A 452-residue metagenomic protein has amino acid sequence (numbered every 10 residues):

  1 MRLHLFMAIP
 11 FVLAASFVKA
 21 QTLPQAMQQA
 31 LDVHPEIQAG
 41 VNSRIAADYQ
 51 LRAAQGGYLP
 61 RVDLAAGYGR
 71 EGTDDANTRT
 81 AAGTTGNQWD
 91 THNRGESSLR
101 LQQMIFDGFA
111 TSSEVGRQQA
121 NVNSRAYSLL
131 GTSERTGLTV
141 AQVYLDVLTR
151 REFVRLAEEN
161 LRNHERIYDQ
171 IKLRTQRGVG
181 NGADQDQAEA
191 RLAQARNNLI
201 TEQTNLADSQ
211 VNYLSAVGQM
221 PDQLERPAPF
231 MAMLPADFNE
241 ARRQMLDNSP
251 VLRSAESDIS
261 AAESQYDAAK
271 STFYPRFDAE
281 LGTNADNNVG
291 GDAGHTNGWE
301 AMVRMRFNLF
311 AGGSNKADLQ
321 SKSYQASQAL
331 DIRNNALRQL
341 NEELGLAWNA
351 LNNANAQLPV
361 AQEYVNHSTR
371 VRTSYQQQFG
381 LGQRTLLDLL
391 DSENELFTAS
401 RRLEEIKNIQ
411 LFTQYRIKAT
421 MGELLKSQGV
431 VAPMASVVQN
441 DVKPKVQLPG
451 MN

Functional and structural regions predicted by a protein language model:
F6-A15: Bacterial N-terminal signal peptides
M7, G72, R402-N452: Acidic, low-complexity, intrinsically disordered peripheral segments
S16-A20: Sec/Tat signal peptide C-region and signal peptidase I cleavage site
Q21-A39: Short N-terminal segments immediately surrounding and downstream of signal-peptide cleavage
T22, R61-T132, R253-L337, E343 (+1 more regions): Small/polar-residue-enriched beta-strand and adjacent coil segments characteristic of outer-membrane beta-barrel
M27-L31, Q219-G282, S427-N452: Amphipathic alpha-helical coiled-coil scaffold segments and their short linker/junction regions
A39-A54, T132, T136-R155, R166 (+5 more regions): Amphipathic alpha-helical coiled-coil segments
R135-L246, A347-A350, A354, E395-F397 (+2 more regions): Periplasmic alpha-helical coiled-coil/stalk elements that build and connect Gram-negative outer-membrane
